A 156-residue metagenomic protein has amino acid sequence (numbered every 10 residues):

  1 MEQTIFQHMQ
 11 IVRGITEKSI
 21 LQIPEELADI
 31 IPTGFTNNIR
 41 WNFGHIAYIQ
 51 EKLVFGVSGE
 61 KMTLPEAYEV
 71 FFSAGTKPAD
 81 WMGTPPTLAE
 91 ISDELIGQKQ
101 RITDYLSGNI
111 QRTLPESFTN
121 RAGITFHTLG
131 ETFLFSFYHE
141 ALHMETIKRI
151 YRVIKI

Functional and structural regions predicted by a protein language model:
M1-Q3: Absolute protein N-terminus
F6-Q10, E17, A28-A74, S117-I156: Short, contiguous alpha-helical
Q22-P24: Short secondary-structure junctions
T76-L114, E131-S136: Acidic/histidine-rich alpha-helical segments that form the ligand environment of transition-metal centers
